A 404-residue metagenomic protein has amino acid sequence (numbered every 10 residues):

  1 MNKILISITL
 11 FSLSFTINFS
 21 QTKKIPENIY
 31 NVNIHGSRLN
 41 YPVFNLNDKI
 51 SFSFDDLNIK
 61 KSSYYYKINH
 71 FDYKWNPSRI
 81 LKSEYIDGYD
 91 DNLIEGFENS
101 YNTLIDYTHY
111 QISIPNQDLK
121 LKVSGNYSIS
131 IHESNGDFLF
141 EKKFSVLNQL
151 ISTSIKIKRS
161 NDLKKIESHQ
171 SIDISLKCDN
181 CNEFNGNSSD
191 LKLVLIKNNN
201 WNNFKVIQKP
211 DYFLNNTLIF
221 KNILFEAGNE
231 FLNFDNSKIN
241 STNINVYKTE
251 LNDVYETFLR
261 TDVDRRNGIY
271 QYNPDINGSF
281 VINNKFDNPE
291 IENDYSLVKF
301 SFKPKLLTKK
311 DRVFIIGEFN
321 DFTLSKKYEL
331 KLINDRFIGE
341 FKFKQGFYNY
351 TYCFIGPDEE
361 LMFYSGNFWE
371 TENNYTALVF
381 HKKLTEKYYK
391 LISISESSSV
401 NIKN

Functional and structural regions predicted by a protein language model:
M1-T22: Bacterial Sec-dependent N-terminal signal peptides
F19-N45, L150-L163, P274-D287: Short, compositionally biased P/S/T/A/G/V-rich stretches that sit at domain boundaries
P26-H70, K165-C178, N288-F300: Contiguous beta-strand segments within globular domains
Y73-W75, L119-K120, E133-L139, N200 (+2 more regions): Short acidic/polar inter-strand loop motif in beta-rich domains
Y85-Y110, W201-Q208, L297-Q345, P357-K383: Aromatic-rich carbohydrate-binding modules that target alpha-glucans
L104-H132: Ligand-binding face of N-terminal immunoglobulin V-set domains in extracellular IgSF glycoproteins
V146-H169, E370-S393: Low-complexity, Pro/Ser/Thr- and charge-rich linker/hinge segments at domain boundaries
L259-K309, K387-N404: Basic K/R-rich, polyanion-interacting modules in nucleoproteins and related proteins
